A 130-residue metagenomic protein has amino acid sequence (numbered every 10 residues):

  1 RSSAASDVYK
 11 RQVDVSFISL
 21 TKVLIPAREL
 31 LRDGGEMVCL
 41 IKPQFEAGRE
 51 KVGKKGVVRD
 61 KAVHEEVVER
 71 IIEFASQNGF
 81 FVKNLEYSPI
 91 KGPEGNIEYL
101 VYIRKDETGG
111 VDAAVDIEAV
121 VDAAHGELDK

Functional and structural regions predicted by a protein language model:
R1-A5, Y9-K10: Single conserved hydrophobic/aromatic residue that forms the stacking wall/gate of nucleotide- or nucleobase-binding
S6, V15-I18: S-adenosyl-L-methionine
L24-G35: A short glycine-rich, Lys/Arg-flanked "PGG" loop and its adjoining helix->strand segment in the class I
K42, G95: Residue-level signal for inorganic ion chemistry
P43-R59: Short, glycine-/aromatic-enriched active-site segment of Class I SAM-dependent methyltransferases
H64-N78: Short alpha-helix
F80-P89: Conserved S-adenosyl-L-methionine
I97-K130: Flexible, glycine-/basic-rich loop-and-beta segments that form/coincide with the SAM-dependent methyltransferase
